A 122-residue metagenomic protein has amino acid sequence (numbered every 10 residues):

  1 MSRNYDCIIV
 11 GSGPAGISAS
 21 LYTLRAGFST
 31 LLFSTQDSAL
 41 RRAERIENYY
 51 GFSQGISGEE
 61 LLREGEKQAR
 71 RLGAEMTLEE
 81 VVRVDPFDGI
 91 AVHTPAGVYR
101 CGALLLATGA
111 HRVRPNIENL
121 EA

Functional and structural regions predicted by a protein language model:
M1-I8, M76-A122: FAD-binding core/adjacent interface of flavoenzyme oxidoreductases
Y5-R63, K67-Q68: Beta1-alpha1 glycine-rich phosphate/pyrophosphate-binding loop at the start of Rossmann-like nucleotide-binding domains
L31-R45, R63-T94, Y99-C101: A conserved beta-strand/loop capping segment in the N-terminal third of enzymes that catalyze redox or closely related
F52-I56, R71-G73, P115, A122: Short, surface-exposed linear patches
